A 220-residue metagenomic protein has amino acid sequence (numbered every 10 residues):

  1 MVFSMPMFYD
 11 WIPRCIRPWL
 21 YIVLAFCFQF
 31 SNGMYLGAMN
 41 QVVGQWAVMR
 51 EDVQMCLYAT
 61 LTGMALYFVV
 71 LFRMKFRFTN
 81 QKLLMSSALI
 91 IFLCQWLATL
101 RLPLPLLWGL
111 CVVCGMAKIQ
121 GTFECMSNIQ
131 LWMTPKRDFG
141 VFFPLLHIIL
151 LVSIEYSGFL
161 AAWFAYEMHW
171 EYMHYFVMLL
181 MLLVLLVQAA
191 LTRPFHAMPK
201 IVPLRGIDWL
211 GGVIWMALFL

Functional and structural regions predicted by a protein language model:
I12-L71, G121-T122, M126: Extracytoplasmic
A25, L57, L61, G140-E155: Small-residue-rich transmembrane alpha-helices and their cytosolic helix-loop interfaces in multi-pass secondary
Q29, G33, T99, G115-F123 (+2 more regions): Small-residue-rich segments within alpha-helical transmembrane domains of MFS-like 12-TM solute carriers
V42-G44, M74-F76, L107, Y156-H169: Interfacial helix-cap and linker-helix signal at transmembrane-aqueous boundaries of multi-pass secondary transporters
A65-L104: Conserved MFS/SLC helix-loop-helix module at the cytosolic interface between two early adjacent transmembrane helices
C94, P105-C114: Paired small-residue
V112-I148: Cytoplasmic helix-loop-helix junction between adjacent transmembrane helices in 12-TM secondary transporters
L146-T192, P203-M216: Helix-loop-helix hairpin linking two adjacent transmembrane segments in secondary transporters
